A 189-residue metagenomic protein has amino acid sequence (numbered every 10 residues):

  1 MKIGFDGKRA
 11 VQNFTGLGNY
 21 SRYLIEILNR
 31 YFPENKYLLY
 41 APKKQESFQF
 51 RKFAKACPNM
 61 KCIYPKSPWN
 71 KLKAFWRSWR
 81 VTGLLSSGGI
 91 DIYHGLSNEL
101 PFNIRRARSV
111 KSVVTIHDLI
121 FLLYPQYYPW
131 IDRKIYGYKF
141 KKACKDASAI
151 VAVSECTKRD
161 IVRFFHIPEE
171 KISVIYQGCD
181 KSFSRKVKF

Functional and structural regions predicted by a protein language model:
M1-F189: Carbohydrate transferase catalytic cores enriched for Leloir-type hexosyltransferases
